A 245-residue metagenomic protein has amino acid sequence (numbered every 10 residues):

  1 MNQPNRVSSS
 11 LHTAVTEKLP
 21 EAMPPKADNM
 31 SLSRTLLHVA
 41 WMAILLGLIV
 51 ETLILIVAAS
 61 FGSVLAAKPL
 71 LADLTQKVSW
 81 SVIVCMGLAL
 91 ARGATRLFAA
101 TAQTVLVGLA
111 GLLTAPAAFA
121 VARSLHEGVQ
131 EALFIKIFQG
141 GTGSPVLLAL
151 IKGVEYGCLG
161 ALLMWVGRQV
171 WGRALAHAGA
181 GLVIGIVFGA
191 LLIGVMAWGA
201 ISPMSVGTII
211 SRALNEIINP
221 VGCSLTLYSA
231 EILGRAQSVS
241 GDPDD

Functional and structural regions predicted by a protein language model:
N2-D245: Juxtamembrane/disordered regions of integral membrane proteins
